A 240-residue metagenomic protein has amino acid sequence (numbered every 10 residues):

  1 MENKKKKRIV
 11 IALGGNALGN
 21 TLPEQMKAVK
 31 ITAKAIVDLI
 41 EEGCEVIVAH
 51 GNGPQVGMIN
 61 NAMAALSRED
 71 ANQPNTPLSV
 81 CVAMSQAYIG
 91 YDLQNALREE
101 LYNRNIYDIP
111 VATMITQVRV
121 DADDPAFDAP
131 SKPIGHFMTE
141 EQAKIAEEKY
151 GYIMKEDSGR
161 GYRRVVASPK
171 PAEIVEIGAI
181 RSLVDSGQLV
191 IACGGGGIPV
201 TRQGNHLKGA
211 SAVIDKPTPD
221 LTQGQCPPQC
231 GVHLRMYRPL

Functional and structural regions predicted by a protein language model:
M1-A49, M58-R68, P77, S182-G187: N-terminal glycine-/serine-/threonine-rich phosphate-binding loop
V10-A12, E45-M58, P110-I115, V190-C193 (+1 more regions): Short beta-strand segments at enzyme active-site cores
A12-G14, R181, D185-T218: Catalytic-site beta-strand/loop segments enriched in glycine and acidic/polar residues
A17-G19, G53-G57, V120-A122, I198-V200 (+1 more regions): Short, active-site-adjacent cap segments at secondary-structure transitions
Q25-K30, A62-Q73, F127-H136, N205-A212: A glycine- and small-aliphatic-rich helix-loop capping segment at beta-alpha/alpha-beta transitions that lines
V29-A35, Q73-P74, S182, H206-Q229: Gly/Ser/Thr-rich active-site loops/lids in small-molecule metabolic enzymes that frequently grip phosphoryl groups
E69-V190: Ligand-binding beta-strand-loop-alpha-helix segment within the catalytic cores of soluble metabolic enzymes
G197, T201, P227-L240: Glycine-rich phosphate/pyrophosphate-binding loops and their adjacent beta-strand/loop elements at enzyme active sites
